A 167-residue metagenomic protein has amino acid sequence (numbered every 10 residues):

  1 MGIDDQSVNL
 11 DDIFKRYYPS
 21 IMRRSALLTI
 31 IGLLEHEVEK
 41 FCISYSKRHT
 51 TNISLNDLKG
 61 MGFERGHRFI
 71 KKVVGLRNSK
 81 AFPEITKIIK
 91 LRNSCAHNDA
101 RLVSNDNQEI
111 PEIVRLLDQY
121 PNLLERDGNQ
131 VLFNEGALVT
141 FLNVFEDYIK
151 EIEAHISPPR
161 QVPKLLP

Functional and structural regions predicted by a protein language model:
M1-D5, H49, E112, L166-P167: Charged/polar interaction segments and conserved charged motifs
M1-I21: Charged alpha-helical initiation segments
Q6-L10, E112, T140: Alpha-helical protein-protein interaction elements
Q6-N9, E37, L91, V144 (+1 more regions): Amphipathic, well-ordered alpha-helical segments in soluble domains
R24, L28, G32-E135, V139: Flexible secondary-structure boundary motifs
I110-Y120, A154-P167: C-terminal/domain-terminus segments
F133-P163: A hydrophobic membrane-anchoring alpha-helix module
